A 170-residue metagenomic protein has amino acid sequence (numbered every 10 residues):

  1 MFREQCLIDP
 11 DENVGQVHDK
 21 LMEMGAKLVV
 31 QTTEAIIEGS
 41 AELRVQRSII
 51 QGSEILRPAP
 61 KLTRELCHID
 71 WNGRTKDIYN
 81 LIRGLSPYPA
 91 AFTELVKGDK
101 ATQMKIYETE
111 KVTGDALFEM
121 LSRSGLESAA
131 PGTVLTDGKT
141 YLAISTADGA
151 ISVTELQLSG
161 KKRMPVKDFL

Functional and structural regions predicted by a protein language model:
M1-G114: Active-site-proximal loop/hinge segments within enzyme catalytic domains
L66, W71-L170: An anion-binding loop in the catalytic cleft
